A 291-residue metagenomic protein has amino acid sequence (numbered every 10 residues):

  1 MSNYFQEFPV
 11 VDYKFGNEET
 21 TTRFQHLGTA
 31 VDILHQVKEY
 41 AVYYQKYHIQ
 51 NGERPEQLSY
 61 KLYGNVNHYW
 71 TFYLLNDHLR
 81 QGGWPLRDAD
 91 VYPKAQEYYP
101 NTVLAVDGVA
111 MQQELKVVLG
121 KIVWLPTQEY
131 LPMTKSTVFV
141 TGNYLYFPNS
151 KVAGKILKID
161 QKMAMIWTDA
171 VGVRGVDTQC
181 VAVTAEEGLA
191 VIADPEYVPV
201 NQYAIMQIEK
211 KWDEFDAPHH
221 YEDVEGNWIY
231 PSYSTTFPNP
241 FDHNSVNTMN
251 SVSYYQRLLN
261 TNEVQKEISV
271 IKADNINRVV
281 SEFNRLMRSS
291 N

Functional and structural regions predicted by a protein language model:
M1-N291: Cell-surface/extracellular proteins and modules involved in cell-wall/glycan interaction or trafficking/anchoring
